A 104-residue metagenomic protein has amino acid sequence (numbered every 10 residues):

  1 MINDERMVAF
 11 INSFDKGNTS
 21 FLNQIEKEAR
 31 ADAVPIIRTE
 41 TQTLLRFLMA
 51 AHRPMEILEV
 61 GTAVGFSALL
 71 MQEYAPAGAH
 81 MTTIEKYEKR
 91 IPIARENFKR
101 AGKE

Functional and structural regions predicted by a protein language model:
M1-E104: A short alpha-helical cap/connector motif
